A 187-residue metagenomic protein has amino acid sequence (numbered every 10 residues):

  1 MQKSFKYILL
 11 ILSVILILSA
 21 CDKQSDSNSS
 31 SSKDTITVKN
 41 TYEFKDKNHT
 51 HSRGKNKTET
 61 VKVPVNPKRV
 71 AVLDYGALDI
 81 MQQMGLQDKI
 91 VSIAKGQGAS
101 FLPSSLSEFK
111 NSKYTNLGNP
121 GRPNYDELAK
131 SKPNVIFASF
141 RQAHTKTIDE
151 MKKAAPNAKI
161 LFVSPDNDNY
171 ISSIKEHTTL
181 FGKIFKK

Functional and structural regions predicted by a protein language model:
M1-I8: Bacterial N-terminal signal peptides that target proteins for export
L16-A20: C-terminal motif of bacterial Sec signal peptides marking the signal peptidase cleavage site
C21-L78, K187: Bacterial Sec-exported substrate-binding components of ABC uptake systems
P64-P67, D74-L78, Y125, T145-I148 (+3 more regions): Extracytoplasmic/secreted envelope proteins and their assembly/folding machinery, especially bacterial periplasmic
K68-A71, K89, N157-K159: Residues that mark the start of a beta-strand
V72-E127, F140: A short, structured surface patch at a secondary-structure boundary
K130-A138, P156: Proline-aspartate-enriched helix->loop->beta-strand connector
D149-E150, A154-K187: Extracytoplasmic substrate-binding proteins
